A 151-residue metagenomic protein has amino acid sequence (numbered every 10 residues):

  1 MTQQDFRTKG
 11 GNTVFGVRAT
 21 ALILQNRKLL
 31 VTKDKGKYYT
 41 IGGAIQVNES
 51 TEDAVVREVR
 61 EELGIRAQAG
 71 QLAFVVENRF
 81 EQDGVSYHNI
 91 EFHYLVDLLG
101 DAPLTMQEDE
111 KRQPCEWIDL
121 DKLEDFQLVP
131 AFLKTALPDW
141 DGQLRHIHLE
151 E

Functional and structural regions predicted by a protein language model:
M1-T20: Acidic, metal-coordinating catalytic segment for phosphate/diphosphate chemistry, firing primarily on the Nudix
Q4-D5, D139-E151: Acidic/histidine-enriched, glycine/proline-rich intrinsically disordered or flexible terminal extensions
G11-F15, G84-I90, Q107-R112: A generic structural micro-feature
G16, L24, T40, A67 (+1 more regions): Short connector loops at helix/strand junctions that flank enzyme active sites, especially segments positioning acidic
Q25-E61: Conserved Nudix-box catalytic region and its N-terminal flanking loop in Nudix hydrolases and closely related
R66-V75: A short coil-to-beta-strand element that immediately follows conserved catalytic motifs
F80-L104: Active-site-adjacent beta-strand/loop module that shapes the phosphate/pyrophosphate-binding cleft
M106-D139: NUDIX/MutT-family hydrolases
